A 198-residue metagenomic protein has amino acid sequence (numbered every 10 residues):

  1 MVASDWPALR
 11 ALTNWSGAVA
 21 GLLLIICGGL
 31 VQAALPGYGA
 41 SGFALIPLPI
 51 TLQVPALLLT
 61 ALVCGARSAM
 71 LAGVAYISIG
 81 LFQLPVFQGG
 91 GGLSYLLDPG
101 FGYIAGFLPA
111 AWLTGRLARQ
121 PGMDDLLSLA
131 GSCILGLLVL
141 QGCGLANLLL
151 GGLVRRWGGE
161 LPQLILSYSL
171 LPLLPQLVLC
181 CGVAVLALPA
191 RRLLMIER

Functional and structural regions predicted by a protein language model:
M1-M70: Hydrophobic transmembrane alpha-helices
V2-V31, G92-L148, A184, L188-P189: Short helix-perturbing small/polar motifs within transmembrane alpha-helices
L24-I25, A69-L84: Small-polar-interrupted transmembrane alpha-helices in polytopic inner-membrane proteins
Q32, C64, Q83-L84, A118 (+2 more regions): Short helix-capping/hinge motifs at transmembrane helix termini and TM-loop junctions
A33-A44, P85-Y95, L153-L164: Membrane-interface helix termini and inter-helical loops of multi-pass transporters
G42, I46, P121-R198: Membrane-embedded alpha-helical hairpins and interfacial helices in multi-pass inner-membrane proteins
A44-P55, D98-F107, Y168-V178: Alpha-helical transmembrane segments of polytopic membrane proteins
V54-A56, Q88-G89, I134: Short hydrophobic "helix-edge" motifs at membrane interfaces and signal-peptide entry regions
